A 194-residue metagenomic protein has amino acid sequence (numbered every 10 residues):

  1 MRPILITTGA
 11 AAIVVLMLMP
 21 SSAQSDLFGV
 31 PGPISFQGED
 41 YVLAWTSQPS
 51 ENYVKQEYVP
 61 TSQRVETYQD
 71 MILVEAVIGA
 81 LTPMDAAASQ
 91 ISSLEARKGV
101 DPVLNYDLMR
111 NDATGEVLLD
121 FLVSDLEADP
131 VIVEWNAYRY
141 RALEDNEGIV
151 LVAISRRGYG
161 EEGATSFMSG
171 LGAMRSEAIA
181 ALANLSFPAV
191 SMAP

Functional and structural regions predicted by a protein language model:
M1-G9: Bacterial N-terminal signal peptides that target proteins for export
T8-M17: Bacterial N-terminal signal peptides
M19-S25: Sec/Tat signal peptide C-region and signal peptidase I cleavage site
E39-G79: Secretory pathway targeting signatures of secreted, lumenal, and periplasmic proteins
V42, A113-D120: Short, hydrophobic/aromatic-rich segments at coil-to-beta transitions
Y58, L104-M109, E134-L143: Hydrophobic/aromatic beta-strand elements that line small-molecule binding cavities or substrate pockets in beta-rich
Y68-M109: Mid-chain, structured segments of secreted extracytoplasmic proteins
D120-A193: Short, well-structured beta-strand
